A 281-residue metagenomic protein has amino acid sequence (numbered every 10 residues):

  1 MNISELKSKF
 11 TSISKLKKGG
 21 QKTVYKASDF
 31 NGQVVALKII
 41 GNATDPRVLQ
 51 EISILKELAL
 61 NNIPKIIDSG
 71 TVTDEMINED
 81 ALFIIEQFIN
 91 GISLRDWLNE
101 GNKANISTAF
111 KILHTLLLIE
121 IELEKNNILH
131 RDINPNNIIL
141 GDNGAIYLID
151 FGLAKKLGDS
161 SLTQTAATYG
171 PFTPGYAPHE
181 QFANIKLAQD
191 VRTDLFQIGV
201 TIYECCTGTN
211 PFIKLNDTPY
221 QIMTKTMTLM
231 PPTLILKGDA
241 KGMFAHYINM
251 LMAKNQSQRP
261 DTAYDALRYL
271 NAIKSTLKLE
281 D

Functional and structural regions predicted by a protein language model:
D45-E57: AlphaC helix of the eukaryotic protein kinase fold
K65-L82: Short beta-strand micro-motifs within the conserved protein kinase catalytic domain, predominantly in the N-lobe
I77-S93: Conserved short submotifs of the Hanks-type protein kinase catalytic core that shape the nucleotide-binding pocket
I112-L113: Activation segment signature within eukaryotic-like protein kinase domains
E120, E124-L140: Catalytic-loop of the protein kinase fold
T165-Q181: Conserved activation segment of eukaryotic-like protein kinases, specifically the C-terminal portion of the activation
